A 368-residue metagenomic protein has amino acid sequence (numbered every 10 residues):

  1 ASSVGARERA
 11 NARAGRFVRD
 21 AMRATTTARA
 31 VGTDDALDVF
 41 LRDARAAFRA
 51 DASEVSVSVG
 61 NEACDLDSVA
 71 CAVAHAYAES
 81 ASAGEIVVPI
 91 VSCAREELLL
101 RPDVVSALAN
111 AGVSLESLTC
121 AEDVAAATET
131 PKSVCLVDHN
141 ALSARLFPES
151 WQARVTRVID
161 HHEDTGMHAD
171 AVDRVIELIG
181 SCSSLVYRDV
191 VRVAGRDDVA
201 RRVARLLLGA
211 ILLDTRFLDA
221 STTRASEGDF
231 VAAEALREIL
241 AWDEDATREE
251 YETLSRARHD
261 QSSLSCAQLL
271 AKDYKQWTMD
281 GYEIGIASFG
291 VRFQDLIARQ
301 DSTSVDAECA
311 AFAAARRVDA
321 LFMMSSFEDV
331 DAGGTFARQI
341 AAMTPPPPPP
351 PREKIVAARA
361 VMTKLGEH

Functional and structural regions predicted by a protein language model:
A1-S2: Low-complexity, disordered terminal segments
G5-R7, N11-H368: Replace "Mg2+/Mn2+-dependent" with "divalent metal-dependent
